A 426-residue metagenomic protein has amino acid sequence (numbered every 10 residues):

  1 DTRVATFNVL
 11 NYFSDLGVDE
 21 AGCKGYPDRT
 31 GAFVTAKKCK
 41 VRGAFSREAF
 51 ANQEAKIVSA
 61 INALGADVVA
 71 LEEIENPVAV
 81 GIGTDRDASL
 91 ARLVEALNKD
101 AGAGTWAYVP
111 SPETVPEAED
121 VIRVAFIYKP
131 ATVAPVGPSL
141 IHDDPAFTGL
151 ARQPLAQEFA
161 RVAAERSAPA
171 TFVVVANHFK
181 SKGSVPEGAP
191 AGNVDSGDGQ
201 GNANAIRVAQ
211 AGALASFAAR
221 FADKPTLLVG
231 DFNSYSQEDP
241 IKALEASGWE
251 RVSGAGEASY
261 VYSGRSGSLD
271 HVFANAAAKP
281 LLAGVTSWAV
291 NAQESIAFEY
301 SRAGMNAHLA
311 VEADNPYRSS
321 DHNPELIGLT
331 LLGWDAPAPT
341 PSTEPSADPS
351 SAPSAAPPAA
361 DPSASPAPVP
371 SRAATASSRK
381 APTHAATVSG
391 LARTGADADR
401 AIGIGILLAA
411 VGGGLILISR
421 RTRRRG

Functional and structural regions predicted by a protein language model:
D1-P341: Divalent cation-coordinating acidic motifs and surrounding scaffolds that mediate Ca2+/Mg2+/Mn2+/Zn2+-dependent binding
G31-T35, G188-N193, S363, P368-S371 (+3 more regions): Short amphipathic alpha-helical segments, especially helix-boundary/capping motifs
G230-D231, G395, G412-G413: Glycine-centered flexibility sites
A336-P382: Ser/Thr/Gly/Pro-rich low-complexity, disordered linker/stalk segments of secreted and cell-surface proteins
A355, R393, L417-S419: Generic detector of low-complexity/intrinsically disordered segments and short hydrophobic N-terminal stretches
P366-L407: Extracellular Ser/Thr-rich, low-complexity/disordered mucin-like segments
A401-G426: C-terminal membrane-anchoring or membrane-association module
